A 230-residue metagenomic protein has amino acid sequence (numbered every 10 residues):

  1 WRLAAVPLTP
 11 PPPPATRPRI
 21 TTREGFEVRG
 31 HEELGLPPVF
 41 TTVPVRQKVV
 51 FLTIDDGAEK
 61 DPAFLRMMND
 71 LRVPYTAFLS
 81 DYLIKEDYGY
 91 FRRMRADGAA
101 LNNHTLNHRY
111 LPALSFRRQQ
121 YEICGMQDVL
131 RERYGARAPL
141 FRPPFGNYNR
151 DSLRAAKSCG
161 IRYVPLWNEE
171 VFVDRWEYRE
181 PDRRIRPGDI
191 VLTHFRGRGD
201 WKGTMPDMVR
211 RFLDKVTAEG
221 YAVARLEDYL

Functional and structural regions predicted by a protein language model:
W1-V6: N-terminal export signals
T16-Y110, V129: Active-site beta->alpha N-cap acidic-glycine motif
I20, E33-V45, K85-E86, G203-L230: C-terminal domain-boundary segment and adjacent tail
V50-I54, Y75-L79, A100-N103, P139-R142 (+3 more regions): Structural recognition of the beta-strand scaffold that forms the well-ordered cores of secreted hydrolase catalytic
G57-K60, L79-D87, R109-R117, R142-Y148 (+2 more regions): Acidic-and-aromatic substrate-binding clefts and catalytic sites of carbohydrate-active enzymes
A63-M67, G89-R93, S152-A155, R179-P181 (+1 more regions): A short acidic, amphipathic alpha-helical/loop segment
M67-P74, A100, F116-N149, R154 (+2 more regions): CE4/NodB-like, metal-dependent polysaccharide N-deacetylase domain that modifies extracellular/periplasmic N-acetylated
N147-R184, Y221-L230: His/Asp/Glu-enriched short active-site or ligand-binding loop at hydrolase and phosphoryl-transfer sites
